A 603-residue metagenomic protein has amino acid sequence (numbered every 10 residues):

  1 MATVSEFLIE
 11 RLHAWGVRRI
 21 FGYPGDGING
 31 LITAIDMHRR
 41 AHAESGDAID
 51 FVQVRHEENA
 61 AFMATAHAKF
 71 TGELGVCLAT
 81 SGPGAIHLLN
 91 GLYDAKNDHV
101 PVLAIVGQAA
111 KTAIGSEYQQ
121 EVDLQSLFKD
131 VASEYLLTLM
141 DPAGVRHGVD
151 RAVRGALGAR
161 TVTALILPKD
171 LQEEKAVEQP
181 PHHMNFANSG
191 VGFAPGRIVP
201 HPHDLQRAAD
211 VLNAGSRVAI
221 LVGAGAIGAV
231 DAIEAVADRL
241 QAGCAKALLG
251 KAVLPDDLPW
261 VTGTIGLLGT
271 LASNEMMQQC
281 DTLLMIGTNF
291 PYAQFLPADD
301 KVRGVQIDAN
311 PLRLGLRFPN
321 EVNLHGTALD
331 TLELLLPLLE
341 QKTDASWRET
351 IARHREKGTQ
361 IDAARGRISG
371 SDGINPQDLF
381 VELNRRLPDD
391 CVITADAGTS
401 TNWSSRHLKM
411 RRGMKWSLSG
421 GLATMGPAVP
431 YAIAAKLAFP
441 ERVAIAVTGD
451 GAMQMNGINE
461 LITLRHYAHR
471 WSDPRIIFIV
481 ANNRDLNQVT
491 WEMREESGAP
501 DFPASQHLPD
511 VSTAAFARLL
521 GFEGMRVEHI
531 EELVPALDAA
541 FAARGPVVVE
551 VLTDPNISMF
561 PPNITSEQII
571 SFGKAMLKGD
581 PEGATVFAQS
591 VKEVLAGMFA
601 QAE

Functional and structural regions predicted by a protein language model:
M1-K342, R386-D389, V443, A468-F478 (+2 more regions): N-terminal alpha/beta PP-like core and its mobile active-site loop of ThDP/TPP-dependent enzymes
S5-L8, H13, D26, L31-I35 (+1 more regions): Active-site diphosphate/adenylate-binding microenvironment
F7, N59, D378, N459-I462: Active-site phosphate/pyrophosphate-handling residues
Y23-D26, F51-F62, C77-P83, M140-D141 (+6 more regions): Active-site nucleophile and cofactor-binding loops and adjacent substrate-binding regions of central metabolic enzymes
I105, A113-V122, G315-R317, N323-H325 (+2 more regions): Thiamine diphosphate
A143, L167, G190-V191, D210 (+4 more regions): Phosphate/pyrophosphate-binding active-site segments
V149, H354, V534-L537: Short, well-structured alpha-helical segments that form the helix of a local strand-helix-strand
E174-V177, V253-D256, L314, Q360 (+2 more regions): Short acidic/His/Gly/Ser-rich catalytic and metal-binding motifs that mark active-site loops of diverse hydrolases
